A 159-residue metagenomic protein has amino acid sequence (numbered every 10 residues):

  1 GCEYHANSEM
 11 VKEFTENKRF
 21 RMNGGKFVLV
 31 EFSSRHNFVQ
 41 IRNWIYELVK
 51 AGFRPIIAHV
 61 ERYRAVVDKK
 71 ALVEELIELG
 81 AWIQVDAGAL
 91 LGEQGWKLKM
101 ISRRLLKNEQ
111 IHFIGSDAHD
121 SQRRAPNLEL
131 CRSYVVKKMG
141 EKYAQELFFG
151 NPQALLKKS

Functional and structural regions predicted by a protein language model:
G1-I83: Extended substrate/RNA-proximal surfaces in nucleic-acid metabolism proteins
H5-N7, R62-V66, L90-E93, H119-R123: Active-site environment of divalent metal-dependent phosphoester hydrolases
H59, D117, P152: Conserved, mostly hydrophobic/aromatic
G80-G92: His/Asp/Glu-enriched short active-site or ligand-binding loop at hydrolase and phosphoryl-transfer sites
G95-L98, G140-E141: Glycine-centered helix-coil hinge/cap
I101: Catalytic cores of alpha/beta
Q110-P126: Short acidic/histidine-rich active-site segments
L128-S159: Mid-to-C-terminal alpha-helical segments outside catalytic/metal-binding sites
